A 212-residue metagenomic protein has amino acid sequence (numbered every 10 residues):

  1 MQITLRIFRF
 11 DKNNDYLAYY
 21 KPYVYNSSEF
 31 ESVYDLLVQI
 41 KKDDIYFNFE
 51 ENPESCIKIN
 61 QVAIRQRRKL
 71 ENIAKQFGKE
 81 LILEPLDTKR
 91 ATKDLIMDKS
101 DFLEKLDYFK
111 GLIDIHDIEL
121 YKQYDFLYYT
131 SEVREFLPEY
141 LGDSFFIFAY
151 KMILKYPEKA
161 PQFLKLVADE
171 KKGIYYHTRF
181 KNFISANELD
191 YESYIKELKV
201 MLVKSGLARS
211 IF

Functional and structural regions predicted by a protein language model:
Q2-F212: Signature of N-terminal electron-transfer/Fe-S-associated modules in redox systems
